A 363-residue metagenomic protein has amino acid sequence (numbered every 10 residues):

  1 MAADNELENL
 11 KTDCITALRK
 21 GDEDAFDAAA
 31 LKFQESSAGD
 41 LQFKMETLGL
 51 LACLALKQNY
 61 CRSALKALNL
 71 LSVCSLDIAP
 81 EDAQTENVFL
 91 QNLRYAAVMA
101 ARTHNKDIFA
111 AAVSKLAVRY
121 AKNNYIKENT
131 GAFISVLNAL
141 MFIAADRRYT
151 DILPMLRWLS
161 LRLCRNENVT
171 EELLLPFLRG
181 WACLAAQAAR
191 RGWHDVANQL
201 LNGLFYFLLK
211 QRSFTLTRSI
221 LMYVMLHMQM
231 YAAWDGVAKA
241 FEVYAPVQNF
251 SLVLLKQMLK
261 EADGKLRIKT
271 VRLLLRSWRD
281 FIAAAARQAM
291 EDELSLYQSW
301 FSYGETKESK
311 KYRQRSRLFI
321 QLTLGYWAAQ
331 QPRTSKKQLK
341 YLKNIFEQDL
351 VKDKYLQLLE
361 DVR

Functional and structural regions predicted by a protein language model:
A2-R363: Non-catalytic all-alpha helical scaffold/repeat segments
